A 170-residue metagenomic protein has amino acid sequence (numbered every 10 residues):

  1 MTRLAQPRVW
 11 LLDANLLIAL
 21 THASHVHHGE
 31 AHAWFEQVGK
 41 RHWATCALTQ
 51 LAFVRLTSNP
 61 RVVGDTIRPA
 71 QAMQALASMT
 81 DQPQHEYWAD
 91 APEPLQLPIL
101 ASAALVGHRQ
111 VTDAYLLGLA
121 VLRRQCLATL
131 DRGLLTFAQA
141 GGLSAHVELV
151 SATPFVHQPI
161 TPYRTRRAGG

Functional and structural regions predicted by a protein language model:
M1-A5, P92-V106, L117-G170: Acidic, PIN/NYN-like endoribonuclease modules and their adjacent C-terminal/linker elements
M1-L11, N15-T45, T57-Q74, G142 (+2 more regions): Short, well-structured N-terminal submotif of metal-dependent ribonuclease cores
L17, Q50-F53, L134-L135: A generic structural signal for short hydrophobic patches within well-formed alpha-helices
A23, A47-L51, M73-L105: Acidic catalytic patch
V38, M79-T80, A120: A generic structural signal for well-ordered alpha-helical segments
H42, Q84-E86, A145-E148: Conserved beta-strand segments of alpha/beta enzyme cores
C46, T112, L130: Replace "coordinates the UDP/GDP/TDP-sugar" with "coordinates nucleotide-activated sugar donors
